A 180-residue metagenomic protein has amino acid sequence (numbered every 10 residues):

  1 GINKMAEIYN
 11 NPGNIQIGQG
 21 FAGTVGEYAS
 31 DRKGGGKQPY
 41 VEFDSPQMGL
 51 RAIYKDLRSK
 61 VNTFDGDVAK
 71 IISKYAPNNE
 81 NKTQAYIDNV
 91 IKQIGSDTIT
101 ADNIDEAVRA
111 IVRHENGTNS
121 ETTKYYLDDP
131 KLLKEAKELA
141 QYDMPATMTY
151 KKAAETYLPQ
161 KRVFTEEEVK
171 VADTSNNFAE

Functional and structural regions predicted by a protein language model:
G1-D173, E180: Cell-wall polysaccharide-cleaving catalytic domain and substrate-binding groove, primarily in peptidoglycan/chitin
